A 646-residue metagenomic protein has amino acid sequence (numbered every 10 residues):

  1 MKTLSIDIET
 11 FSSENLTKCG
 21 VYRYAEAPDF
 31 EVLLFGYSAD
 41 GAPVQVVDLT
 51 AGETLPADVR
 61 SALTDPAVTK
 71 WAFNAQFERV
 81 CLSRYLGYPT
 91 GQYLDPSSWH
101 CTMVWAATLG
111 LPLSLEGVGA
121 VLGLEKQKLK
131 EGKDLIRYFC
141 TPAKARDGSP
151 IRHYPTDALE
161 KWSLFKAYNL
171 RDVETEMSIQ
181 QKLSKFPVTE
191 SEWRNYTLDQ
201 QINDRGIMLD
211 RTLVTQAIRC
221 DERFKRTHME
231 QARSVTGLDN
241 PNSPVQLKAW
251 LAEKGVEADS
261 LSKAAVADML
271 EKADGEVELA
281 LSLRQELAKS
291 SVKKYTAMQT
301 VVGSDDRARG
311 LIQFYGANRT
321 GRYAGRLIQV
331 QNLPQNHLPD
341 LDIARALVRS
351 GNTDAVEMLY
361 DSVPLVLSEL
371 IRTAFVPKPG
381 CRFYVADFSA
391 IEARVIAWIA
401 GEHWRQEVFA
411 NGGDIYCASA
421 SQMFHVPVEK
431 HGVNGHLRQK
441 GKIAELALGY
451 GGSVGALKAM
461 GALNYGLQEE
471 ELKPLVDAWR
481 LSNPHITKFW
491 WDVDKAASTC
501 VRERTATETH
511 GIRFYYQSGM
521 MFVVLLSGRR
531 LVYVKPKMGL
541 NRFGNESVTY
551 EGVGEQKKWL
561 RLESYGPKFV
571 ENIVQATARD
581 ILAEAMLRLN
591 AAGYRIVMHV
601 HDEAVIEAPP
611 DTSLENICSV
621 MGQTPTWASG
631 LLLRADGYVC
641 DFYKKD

Functional and structural regions predicted by a protein language model:
M1-K2, R60-T64, V366-R382, L587-A591: A short acidic-Thr-Gly-centered motif at the start of a beta-strand
M1-L16, A27, L34-G36, A120-V121 (+7 more regions): Conserved "right-hand" nucleotidyltransferase catalytic core of DNA-directed polymerases
S5-I6, F73, W99-C101, F375-I391: Conserved catalytic palm subdomain of right-hand nucleotidyl-transferase polymerases, strongest for RNA-directed enzymes
A27-Y37, G41-S184, Y196, P339 (+3 more regions): Active-site-proximal helix-loop-helix substrate-binding element of RNase H-like nuclease domains
Q76-Y88, L109, K248-E253, S389-H403 (+1 more regions): Short active-site loop/helix that positions an aromatic residue
L183-S191, N195, I581-A604: Active-site palm subdomain of RNA-directed nucleic acid polymerases
I415-H436, K535, N541-V597: Generic long, charged, amphipathic alpha-helical segments
Y465, S619-S629: A common structural junction motif
